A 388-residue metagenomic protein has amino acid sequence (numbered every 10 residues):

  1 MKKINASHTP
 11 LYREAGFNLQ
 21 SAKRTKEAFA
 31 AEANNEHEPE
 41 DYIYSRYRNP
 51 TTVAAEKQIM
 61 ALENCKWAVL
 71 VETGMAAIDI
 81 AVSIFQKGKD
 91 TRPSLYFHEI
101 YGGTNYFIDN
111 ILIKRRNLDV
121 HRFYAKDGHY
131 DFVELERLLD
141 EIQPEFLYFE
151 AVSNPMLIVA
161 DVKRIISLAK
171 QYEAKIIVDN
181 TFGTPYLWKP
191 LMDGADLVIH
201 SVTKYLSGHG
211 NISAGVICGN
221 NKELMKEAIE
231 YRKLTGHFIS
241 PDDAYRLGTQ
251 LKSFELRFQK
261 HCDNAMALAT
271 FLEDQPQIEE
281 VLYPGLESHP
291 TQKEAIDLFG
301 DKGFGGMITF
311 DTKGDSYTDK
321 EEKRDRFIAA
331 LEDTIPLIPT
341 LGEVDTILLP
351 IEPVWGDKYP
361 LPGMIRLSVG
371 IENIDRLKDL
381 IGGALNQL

Functional and structural regions predicted by a protein language model:
M1-N35, V53, V69, Q86 (+4 more regions): Acyl-CoA thioester-binding alpha/beta core of soluble enzymes
N5, Y12, W67-Q277, L282: Conserved PLP-enzyme active-site core in the AAT-like
G16, S21-A76, I80-I84, G103-I111: Conserved N-terminal alpha-helix of the aminotransferase class I/II PLP-enzyme fold
Q20-S21, T25-E27, E32-P39, Y44-R48 (+4 more regions): Active-site C-terminal subdomain of aminotransferase-like
A55, A81, E227-A228, K323-F327 (+1 more regions): Hydrophobic side chains in well-ordered alpha-helices
K66, R115, V120-R122, K126 (+4 more regions): PLP-dependent enzyme catalytic core of the Aspartate aminotransferase-like
E150, F327, L367: Residue-level signature of catalytic and energy-coupling elements of molecular machines, predominantly ATP/GTP-dependent
